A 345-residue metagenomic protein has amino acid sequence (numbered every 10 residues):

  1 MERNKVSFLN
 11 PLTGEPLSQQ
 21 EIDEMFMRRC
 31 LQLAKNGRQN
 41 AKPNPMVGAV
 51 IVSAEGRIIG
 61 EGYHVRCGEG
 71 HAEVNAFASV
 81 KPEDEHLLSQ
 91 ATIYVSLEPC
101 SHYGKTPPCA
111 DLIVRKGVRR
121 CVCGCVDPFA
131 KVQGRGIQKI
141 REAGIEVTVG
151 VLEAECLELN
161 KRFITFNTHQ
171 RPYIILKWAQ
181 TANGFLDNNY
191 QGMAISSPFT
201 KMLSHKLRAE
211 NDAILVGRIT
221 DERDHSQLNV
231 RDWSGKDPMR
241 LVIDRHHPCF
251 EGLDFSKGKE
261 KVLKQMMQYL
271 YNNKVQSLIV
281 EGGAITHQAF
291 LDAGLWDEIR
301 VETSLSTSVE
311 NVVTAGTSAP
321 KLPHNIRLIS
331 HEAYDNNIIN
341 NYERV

Functional and structural regions predicted by a protein language model:
E2-N44, G60-E61, D84, K105 (+1 more regions): Enzymes that bind and transform nitrogen-containing heteroaromatic metabolites
R3, F8-P11, V149-E158: Surface-exposed amphipathic alpha-helical tracts and adjacent flexible/coil segments at the periphery of soluble enzymes
L33, S79, L159-R162, F166 (+2 more regions): Residues that form generic nucleotide/phosphate-binding pockets
N40-A41, G68-E69, I137, V151-A179 (+1 more regions): Proteins enriched for Cys/Gly/acidic motifs involved in redox and nucleic-acid/cofactor modification
K42-V47, A54, S89-T92, P323-N325: Acidic, glycine-enriched active-site microenvironments
I51-E155, M239, A289-L291: Zn2+-dependent cytidine deaminase-like catalytic core
S53, T168-H169, E343-V345: Active-site beta-strand termini and strand-to-loop segments that position acidic
C125, N160, Y190: Short, flexible helix/strand-to-coil boundary loops that buttress conserved ligand/catalytic motifs in alpha/beta
